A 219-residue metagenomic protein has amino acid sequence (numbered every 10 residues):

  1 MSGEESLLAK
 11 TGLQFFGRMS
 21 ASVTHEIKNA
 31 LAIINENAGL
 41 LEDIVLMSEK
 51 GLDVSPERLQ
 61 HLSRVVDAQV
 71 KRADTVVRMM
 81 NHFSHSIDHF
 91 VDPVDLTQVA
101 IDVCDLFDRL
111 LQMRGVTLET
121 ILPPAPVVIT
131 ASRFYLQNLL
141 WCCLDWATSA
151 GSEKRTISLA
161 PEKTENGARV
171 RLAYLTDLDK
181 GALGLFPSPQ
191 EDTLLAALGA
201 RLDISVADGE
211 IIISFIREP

Functional and structural regions predicted by a protein language model:
M1-F15, P219: Conserved signal-transmission helix
S2-L8, I27-K71, V91: Histidine phosphotransfer helical core of two-component systems
G17-L31, S132-R155, P187-A197: Conserved ATP-binding N-box helix of the HATPase_c
H61-S63, V77-P93, P124-A125, S149-A150: Flexible helix-coil linker/loop segments in the cytosolic histidine kinase module, especially at subdomain junctions
R64, P93-R109, C142: Short beta-to-alpha transition helix within the HATPase_c
S86, F107-T117, S152: A short helix-and-adjacent loop within the catalytic ATP-binding
T117-V127: Conserved catalytic submotifs in the C-terminal HATPase_c
T164-A197: Glycine-rich/acidic phosphate-handling loop/turn and adjacent ATP-lid/helix of nucleotide-binding kinase/ATPase domains
